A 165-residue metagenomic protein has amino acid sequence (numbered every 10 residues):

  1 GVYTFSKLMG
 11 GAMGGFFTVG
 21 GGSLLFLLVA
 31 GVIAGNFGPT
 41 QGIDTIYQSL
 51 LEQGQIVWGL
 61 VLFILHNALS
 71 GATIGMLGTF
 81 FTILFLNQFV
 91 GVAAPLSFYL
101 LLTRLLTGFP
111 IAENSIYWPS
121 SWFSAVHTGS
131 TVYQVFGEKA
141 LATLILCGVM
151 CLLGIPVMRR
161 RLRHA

Functional and structural regions predicted by a protein language model:
F5-I83, W122-A140: Secretory targeting signals
G11, L96-L100, C147-G148: Residue-level recognition of pore/gate-forming positions within transmembrane alpha-helices of multi-pass
L27-P39, N87, T107-S115, M158-H164: Transmembrane helix-loop junctions in multipass membrane proteins, especially transporters and channels
T82-Y117: Transmembrane helix segments
L144-A165: Junction motif at the cytosolic side of a transmembrane helix
